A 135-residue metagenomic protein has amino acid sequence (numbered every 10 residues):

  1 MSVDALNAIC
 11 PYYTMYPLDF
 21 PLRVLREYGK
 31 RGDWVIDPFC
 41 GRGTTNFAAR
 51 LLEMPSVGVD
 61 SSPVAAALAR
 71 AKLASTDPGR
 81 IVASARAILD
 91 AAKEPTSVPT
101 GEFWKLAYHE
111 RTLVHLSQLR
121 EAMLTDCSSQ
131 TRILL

Functional and structural regions predicted by a protein language model:
M1-R31: S-adenosyl-L-methionine
M1-V3, G41, L134: Short intrinsically disordered, low-complexity coil segments enriched in acidic
G32-G41: Conserved class I S-adenosyl-L-methionine
G43-F47: Glycine-rich SAM-binding Motif I of class I
L51, P55-L135: Class I S-adenosyl-L-methionine-dependent methyltransferase module
